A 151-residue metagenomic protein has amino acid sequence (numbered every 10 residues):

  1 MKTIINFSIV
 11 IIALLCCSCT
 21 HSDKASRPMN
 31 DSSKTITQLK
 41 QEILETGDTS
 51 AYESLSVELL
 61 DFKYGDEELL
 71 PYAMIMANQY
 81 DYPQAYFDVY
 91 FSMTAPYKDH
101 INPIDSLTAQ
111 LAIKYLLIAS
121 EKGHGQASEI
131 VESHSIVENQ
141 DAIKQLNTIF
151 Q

Functional and structural regions predicted by a protein language model:
M1-S8: Bacterial N-terminal signal peptides that target proteins for export
L15-S18: C-terminal motif of bacterial Sec signal peptides marking the signal peptidase cleavage site
T20-S32: Bacterial Sec signal peptide processing site at the extreme N-terminus
M29-T37, K63-P71, D105-L111, A142-K144: Structural signature of tandem alpha-helical TPR/SEL1-like repeats, specifically the intra-repeat loop/turn
N30, A112, I118-Q151: Terminal, low-structured helical/coil segments at or just beyond the last alpha-helical repeat
E42-L55, Q79-Q84, V89, P96 (+3 more regions): Short helix-capping/linker turns of helical repeat alpha-solenoids
S56-G65, Y90-N102, E132-S135, N139-A142: Short coil/turn linking the two alpha-helices of tandem helical-hairpin repeats
E67-E68, S92-A119, I149-F150: Short coil/linker segments at helix-helix boundaries
